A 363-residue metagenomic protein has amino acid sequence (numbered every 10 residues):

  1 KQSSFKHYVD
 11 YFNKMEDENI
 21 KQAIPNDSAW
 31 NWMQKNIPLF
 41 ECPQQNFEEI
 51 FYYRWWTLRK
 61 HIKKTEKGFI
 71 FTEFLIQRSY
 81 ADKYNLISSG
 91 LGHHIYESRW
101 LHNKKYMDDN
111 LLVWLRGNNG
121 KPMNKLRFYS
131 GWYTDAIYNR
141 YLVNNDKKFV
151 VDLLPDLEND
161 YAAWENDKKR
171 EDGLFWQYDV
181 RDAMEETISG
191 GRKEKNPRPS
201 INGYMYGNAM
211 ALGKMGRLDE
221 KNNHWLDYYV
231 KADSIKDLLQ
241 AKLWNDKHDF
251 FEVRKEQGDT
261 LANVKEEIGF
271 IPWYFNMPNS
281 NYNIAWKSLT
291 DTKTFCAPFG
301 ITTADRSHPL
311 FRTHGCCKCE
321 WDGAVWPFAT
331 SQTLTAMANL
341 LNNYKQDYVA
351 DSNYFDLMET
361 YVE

Functional and structural regions predicted by a protein language model:
K1-D82, L142, K147-F149, L154 (+4 more regions): Acidic/polar, glycine-enriched structural segments that form the non-catalytic walls/loops of the carbohydrate-binding
F5-Y8, N26, Y84-E185, P197-Y206 (+4 more regions): Aromatic-rich carbohydrate-recognition surfaces in CAZymes
F40, Y53, Y141, Y204-Y206 (+4 more regions): Aromatic side chains
N46-Y53, N103-R116, K147-E165, N208 (+3 more regions): Extended, well-ordered alpha-helical scaffold segments
E48-K83, W100-M123, N166-P197, S234-V325: Extended glycan-interaction surfaces of carbohydrate-active proteins
Y138-N139, I188-R192, L212: A short small-residue
A211-M215, P272, M277, T333-L341: Extended, well-ordered alpha-helical segments in internal regulatory regions
